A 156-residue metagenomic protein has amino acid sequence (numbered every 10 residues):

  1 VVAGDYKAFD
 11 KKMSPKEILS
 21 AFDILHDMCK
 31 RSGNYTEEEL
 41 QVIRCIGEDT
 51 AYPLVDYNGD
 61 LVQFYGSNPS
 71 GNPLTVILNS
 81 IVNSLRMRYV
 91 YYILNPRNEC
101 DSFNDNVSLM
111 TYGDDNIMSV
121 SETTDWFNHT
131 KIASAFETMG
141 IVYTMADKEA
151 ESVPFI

Functional and structural regions predicted by a protein language model:
V1-I156: Core nucleotidyl-transferase/polymerase catalytic module
